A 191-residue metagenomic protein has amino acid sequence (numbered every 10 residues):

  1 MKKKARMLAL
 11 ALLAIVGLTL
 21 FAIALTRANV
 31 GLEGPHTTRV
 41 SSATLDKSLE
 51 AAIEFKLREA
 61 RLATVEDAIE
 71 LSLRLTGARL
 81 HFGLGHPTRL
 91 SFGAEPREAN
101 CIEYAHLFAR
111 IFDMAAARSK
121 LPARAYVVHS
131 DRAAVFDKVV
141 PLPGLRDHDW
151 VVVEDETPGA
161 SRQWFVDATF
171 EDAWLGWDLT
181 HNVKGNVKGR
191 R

Functional and structural regions predicted by a protein language model:
M1-K3: N-terminal Lys/Arg-rich, disordered targeting/topogenic segments
R6-R27: Hydrophobic membrane-insertion alpha-helices, especially the h-region of bacterial N-terminal signal peptides
G17, G31-G34, G77, G83-G85 (+6 more regions): Residue-identity detector for glycine
G31-N100, D113: Secondary-structure boundary elements
K56, H106-R191: Hydrophobic/aromatic-rich core segments of domains that either
S72, G85-L107, A123-D137: Acidic helix-start/capping segments at beta-turn-to-alpha-helix junctions
